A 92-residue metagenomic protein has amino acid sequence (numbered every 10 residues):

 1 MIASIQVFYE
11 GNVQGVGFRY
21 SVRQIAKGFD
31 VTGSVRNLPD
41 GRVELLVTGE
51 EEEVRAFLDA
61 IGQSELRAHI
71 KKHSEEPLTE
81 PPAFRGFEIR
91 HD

Functional and structural regions predicted by a protein language model:
M1-D92: Intrinsically disordered, low-complexity, mixed-charge
